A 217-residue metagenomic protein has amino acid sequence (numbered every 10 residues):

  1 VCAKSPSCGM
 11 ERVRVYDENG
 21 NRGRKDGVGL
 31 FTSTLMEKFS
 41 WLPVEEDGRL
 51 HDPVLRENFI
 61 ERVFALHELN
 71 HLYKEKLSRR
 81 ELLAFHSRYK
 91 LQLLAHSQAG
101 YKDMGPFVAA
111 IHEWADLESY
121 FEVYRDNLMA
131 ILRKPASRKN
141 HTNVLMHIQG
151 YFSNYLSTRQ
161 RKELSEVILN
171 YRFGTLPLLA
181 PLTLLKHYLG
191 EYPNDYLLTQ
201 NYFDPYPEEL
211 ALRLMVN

Functional and structural regions predicted by a protein language model:
C2-K74: Internal, conserved structured core segments that host functional sites
L42-N217: Acidic, Ser/Pro/Thr-rich low-complexity regulatory regions and the short amphipathic helical interaction modules they
